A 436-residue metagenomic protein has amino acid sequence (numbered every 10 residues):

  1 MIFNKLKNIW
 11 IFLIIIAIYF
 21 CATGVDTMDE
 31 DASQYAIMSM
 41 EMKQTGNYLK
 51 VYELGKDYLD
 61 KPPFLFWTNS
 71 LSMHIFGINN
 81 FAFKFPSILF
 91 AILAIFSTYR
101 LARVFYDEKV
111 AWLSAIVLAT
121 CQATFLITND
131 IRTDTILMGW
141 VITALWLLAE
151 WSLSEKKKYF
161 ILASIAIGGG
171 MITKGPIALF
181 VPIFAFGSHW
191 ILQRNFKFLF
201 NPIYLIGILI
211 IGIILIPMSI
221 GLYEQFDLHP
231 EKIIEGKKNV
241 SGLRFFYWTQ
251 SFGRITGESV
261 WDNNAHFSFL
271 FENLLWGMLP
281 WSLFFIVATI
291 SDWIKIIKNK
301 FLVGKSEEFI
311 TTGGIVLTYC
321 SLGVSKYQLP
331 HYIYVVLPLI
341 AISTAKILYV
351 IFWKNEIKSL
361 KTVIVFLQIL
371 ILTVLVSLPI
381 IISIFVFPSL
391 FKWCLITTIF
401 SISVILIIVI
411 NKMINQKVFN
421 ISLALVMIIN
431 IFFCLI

Functional and structural regions predicted by a protein language model:
L6-N8, T98-T120: Transmembrane-helix signature of polytopic, membrane-embedded enzymes that assemble or transfer cell-envelope glycans
I37-M38, W151, A178-G304, F309-H331 (+3 more regions): Transmembrane-lumen/periplasm boundary regions of multi-pass, lipid-linked membrane glycan transferases
F85-F105, T143: Transmembrane-helix motifs of polytopic, lipid-linked glycan transferases
K109, A144-F160, L348-F352: Membrane-interface transmembrane helices that cradle and orient dolichyl/undecaprenyl
L113, E150-G168, G313-I315, K358-S359: Short hydrophobic alpha-helices at membrane interfaces in multi-pass membrane enzymes
A123-L137: Short acidic/glycine- and proline-prone juxtamembrane loop motifs at membrane-interface regions of multi-pass membrane
L126, Y159-K174, L317-G323: Membrane-interface alpha helices of multi-pass inner-membrane proteins
L137-L153, L339-S343: Specific aromatic-rich, kink-prone transmembrane helix
